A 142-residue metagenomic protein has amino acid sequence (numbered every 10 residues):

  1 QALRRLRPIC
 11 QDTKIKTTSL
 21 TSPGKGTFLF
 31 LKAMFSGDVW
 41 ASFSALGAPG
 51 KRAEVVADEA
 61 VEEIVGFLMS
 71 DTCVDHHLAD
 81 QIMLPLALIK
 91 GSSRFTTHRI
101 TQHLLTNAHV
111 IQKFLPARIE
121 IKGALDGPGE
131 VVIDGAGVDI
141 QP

Functional and structural regions predicted by a protein language model:
Q1-P142: Core subunits and conserved enzymes of cellular information-processing and envelope-translocation systems across
